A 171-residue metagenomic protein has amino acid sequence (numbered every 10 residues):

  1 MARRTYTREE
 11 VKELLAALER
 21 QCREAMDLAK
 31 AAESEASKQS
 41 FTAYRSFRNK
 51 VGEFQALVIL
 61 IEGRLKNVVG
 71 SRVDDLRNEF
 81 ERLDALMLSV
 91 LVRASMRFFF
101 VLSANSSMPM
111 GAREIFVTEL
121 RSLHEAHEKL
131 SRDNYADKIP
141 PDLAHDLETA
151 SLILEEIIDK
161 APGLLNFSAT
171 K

Functional and structural regions predicted by a protein language model:
M1-K171: Long, low-complexity or tandemly repetitive, helically biased scaffold regions used for multimeric assembly/adhesion
